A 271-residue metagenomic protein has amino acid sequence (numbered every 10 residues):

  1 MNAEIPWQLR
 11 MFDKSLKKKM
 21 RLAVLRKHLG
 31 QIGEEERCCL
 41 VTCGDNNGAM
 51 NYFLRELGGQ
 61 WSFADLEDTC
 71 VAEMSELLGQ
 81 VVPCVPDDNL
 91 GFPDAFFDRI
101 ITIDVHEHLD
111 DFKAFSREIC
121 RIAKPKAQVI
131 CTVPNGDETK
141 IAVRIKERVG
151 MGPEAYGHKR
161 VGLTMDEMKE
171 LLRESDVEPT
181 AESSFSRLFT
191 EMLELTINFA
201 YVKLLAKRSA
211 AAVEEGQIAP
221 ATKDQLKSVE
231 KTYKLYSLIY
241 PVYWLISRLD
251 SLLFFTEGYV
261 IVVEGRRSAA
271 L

Functional and structural regions predicted by a protein language model:
M1-P93, S116, T256-V262, A269-L271: Conserved N-terminal segment of class I S-adenosyl-L-methionine
I101: A conserved beta-strand element that flanks and buttresses the S-adenosyl-L-methionine
D104-H108: A short His-aromatic
D110-A114, I141: Short N-terminal helix/helix-N-cap motif within the alpha/beta-hydrolase-1
K113-Q128: A short glycine-rich, Lys/Arg-flanked "PGG" loop and its adjoining helix->strand segment in the class I
I130-A155: Conserved class I S-adenosyl-L-methionine
K146-R148, S184-L271: A C-terminal cap/extension of S-adenosyl-L-methionine-dependent methyltransferases that defines the acceptor-substrate
G150-E167, F185-R187: Acceptor-substrate binding/catalytic loop of class I
